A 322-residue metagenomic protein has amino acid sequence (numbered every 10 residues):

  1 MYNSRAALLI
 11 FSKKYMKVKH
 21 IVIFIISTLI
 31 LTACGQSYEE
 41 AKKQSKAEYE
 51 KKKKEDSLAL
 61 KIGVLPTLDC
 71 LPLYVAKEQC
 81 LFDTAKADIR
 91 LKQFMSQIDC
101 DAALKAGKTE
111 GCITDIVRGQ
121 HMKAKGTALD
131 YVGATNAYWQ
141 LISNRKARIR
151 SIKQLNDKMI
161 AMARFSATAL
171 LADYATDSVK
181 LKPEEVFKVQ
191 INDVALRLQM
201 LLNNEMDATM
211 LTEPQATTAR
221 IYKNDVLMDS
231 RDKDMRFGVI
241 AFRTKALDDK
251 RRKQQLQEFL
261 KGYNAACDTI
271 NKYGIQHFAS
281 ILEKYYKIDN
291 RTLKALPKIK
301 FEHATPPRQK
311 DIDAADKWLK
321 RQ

Functional and structural regions predicted by a protein language model:
Y2-Y15: Short, Lys/Arg-enriched N-terminal segments with co-localized hydrophobic residues within the first ~10-30 amino acids
K14-V22: Bacterial N-terminal signal peptides that target proteins for export
I21-L29: Sec-dependent N-terminal signal peptides
T32-A33: C-terminal motif of bacterial Sec signal peptides marking the signal peptidase cleavage site
Q36-K43, A167-K188, Q254, E258-A295: Ligand-binding clefts/hinges and TM-proximal coupling segments of bilobed small-molecule sensing domains
S37-K182, K188-V189, M200, D207-E213 (+1 more regions): Short, glycine-/small- and polar/acidic-enriched structural segments that line small-molecule recognition paths
Y38-E48, K52-L60, L68, H277-Q322: An extracytoplasmic/periplasmic, membrane-proximal ligand-sensing/linker region
I116-R118, E185-L282: Pocket-lining segment of extracytoplasmic ligand-binding domains
